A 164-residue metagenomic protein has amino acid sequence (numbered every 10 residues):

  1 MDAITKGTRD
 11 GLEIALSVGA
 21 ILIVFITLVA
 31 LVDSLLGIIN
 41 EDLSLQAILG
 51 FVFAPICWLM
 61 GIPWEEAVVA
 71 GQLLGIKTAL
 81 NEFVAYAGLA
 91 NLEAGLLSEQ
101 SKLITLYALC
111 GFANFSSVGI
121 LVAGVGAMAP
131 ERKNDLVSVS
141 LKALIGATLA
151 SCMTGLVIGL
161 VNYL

Functional and structural regions predicted by a protein language model:
M1-T5, R9-E93: Transmembrane helical segments that form the transport core of multi-pass membrane transport proteins
T78-L164: C-terminal transmembrane helix pair
